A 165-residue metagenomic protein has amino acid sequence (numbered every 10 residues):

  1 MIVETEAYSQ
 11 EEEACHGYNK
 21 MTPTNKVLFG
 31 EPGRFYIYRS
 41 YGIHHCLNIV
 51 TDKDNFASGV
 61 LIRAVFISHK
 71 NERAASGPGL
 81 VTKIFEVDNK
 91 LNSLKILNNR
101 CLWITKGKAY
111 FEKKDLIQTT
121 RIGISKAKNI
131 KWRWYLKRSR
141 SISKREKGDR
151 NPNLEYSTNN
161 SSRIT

Functional and structural regions predicted by a protein language model:
M1-S157: Conserved, well-structured core segments that form or line functional sites
T158-R163: Short, intrinsically disordered C-terminal tails of secreted or membrane-associated proteins
